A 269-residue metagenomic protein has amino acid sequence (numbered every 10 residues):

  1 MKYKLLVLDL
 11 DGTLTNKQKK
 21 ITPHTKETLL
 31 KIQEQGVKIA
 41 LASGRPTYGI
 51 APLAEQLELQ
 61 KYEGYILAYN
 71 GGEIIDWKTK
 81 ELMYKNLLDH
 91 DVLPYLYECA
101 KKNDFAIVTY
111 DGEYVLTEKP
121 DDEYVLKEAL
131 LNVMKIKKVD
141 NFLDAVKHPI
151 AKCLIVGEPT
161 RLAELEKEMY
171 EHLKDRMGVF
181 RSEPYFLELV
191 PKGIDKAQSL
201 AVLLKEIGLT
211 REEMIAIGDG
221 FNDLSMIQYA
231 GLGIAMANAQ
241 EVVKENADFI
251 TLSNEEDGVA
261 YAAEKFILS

Functional and structural regions predicted by a protein language model:
M1-L5, T22, E188-S269: Mg2+-dependent phosphoryl-transfer enzymes with acidic/Ser/Thr/Gly-rich catalytic loops
K2-Q18: Asp-based phosphoryl-transfer active-site loop
P23-E123: Active-site phosphate-binding/coordination module
T25, I50-A54, L165, M169 (+3 more regions): Hydrophobic packing residues within well-ordered alpha-helices of enzyme cores
I32, S43, N70, C153 (+3 more regions): Residue-level signal for inorganic ion chemistry
G36-A40, G64, K152, E212 (+1 more regions): Short active-site oxyanion
Y62, N70, H172-D175, Y229-A230 (+1 more regions): Short, structured coil segments at secondary-structure junctions
C99-I217: Conserved acidic, metal-coordinating active-site core of Asp-based, Mg2+-dependent phosphoryl-transfer enzymes
